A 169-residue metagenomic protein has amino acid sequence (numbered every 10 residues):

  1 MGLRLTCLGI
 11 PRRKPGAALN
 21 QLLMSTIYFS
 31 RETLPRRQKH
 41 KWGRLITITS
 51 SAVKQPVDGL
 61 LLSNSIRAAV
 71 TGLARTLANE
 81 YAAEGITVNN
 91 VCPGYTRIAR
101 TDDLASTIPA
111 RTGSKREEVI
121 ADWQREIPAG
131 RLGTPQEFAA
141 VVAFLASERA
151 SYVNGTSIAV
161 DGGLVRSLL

Functional and structural regions predicted by a protein language model:
M1-R4, L8-Y28, I46, S63 (+1 more regions): Catalytic Tyr-X3-Lys loop
C7-L8, Q55-L61, A83-E84, G130 (+1 more regions): Active-site loop immediately N-terminal to the catalytic Tyr-X3-Lys motif of short-chain dehydrogenase/reductase
S30-R31, R75: A short, exposed helix-loop element centered on a Lys and neighboring polar residues
P35, N79-E80, S151: Alpha-helical segment proximal to the catalytic Tyr-Lys
I46-A69, A74-A83, Y95-T96: Catalytic loop of short-chain dehydrogenase/reductase
Q55, A143, N154-L169: Short C-terminal tail/terminal secondary-structure segment of NAD(P)H-dependent dehydrogenase/reductase domains
A82, T87, V153-G155: Short, small/polar-rich loop/turn modules that mediate ligand/substrate recognition or access, typified
K115, I127-F138: A conserved structural motif in NAD(P)-dependent oxidoreductases
